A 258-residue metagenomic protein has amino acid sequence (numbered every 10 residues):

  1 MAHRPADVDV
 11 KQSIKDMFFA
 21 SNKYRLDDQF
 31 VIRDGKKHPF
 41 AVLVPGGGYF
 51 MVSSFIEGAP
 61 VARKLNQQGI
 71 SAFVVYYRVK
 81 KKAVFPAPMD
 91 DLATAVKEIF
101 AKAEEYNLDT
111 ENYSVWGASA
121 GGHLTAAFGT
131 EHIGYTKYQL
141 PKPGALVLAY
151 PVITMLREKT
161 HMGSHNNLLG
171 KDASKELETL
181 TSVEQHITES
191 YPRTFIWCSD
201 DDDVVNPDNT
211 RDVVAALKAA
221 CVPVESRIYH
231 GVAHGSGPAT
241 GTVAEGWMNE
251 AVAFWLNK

Functional and structural regions predicted by a protein language model:
M1-K36: N-terminal cap/lid segment of alpha/beta-hydrolase-fold proteins
S13, F18, P151-H186: Mobile cap/lid helix-loop segments that gate and shape the active-site cleft of serine hydrolases
K37-G46: Short beta-strand element of the alpha/beta-hydrolase
S53-F55, P60-V61, F73-T110, A239-G246: Catalytic nucleophile-loop/oxyanion-hole region of alpha/beta-hydrolase and closely related hydrolase-like folds
T94-T160, E178: Primarily recognizes the serine-hydrolase "nucleophile elbow" in alpha/beta-hydrolase and SGNH/GDSL folds
S190, F195-C198, D202: Short beta-strand/loop motif that positions the catalytic acidic residue of the alpha/beta-hydrolase fold
D203-D212: Conserved alpha/beta-hydrolase "acid-adjacent" motif
R211-K258: C-terminal catalytic histidine-bearing segment of alpha/beta-hydrolase fold enzymes
